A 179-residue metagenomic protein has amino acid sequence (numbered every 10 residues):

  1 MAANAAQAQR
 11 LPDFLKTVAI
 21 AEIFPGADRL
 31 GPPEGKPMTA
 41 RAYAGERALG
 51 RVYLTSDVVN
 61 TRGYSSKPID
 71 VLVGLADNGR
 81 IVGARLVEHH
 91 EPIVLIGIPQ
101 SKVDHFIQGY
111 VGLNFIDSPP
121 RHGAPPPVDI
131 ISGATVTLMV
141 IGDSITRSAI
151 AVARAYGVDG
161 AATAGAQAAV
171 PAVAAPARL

Functional and structural regions predicted by a protein language model:
A2-A3: N-terminal signal peptide c-region/cleavage motif recognized by signal peptidases
A6-L179: Flexible, solvent-exposed loop/hinge segments and secondary-structure transition points
